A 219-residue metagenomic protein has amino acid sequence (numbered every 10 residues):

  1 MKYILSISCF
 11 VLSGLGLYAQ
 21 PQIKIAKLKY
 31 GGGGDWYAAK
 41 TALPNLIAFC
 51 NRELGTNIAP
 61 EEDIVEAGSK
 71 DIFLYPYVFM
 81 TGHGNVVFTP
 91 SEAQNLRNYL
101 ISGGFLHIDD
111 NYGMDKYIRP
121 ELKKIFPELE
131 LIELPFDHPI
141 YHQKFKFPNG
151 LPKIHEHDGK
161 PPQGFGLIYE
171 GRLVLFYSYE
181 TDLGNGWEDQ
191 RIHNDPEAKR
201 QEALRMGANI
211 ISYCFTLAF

Functional and structural regions predicted by a protein language model:
I4-S13: Sec-dependent N-terminal signal peptides
Y18-Y77, T81-G84, V174, D182-L183 (+1 more regions): Aromatic-Pro/Gly-enriched surface loop or interdomain linker that acts as a lid/target-recognition segment
K24, K29-G33, A39-A42, D115-R191 (+1 more regions): An acidic, glycine-rich "communication" segment
I25, Y77-K116: Short alpha-beta junction capping motif
N51-G55, I101-G104, K123-P127, F215: Sec-exported extracytoplasmic/periplasmic mature domains
N57-V65, I108-N111, L129-F136: Surface-exposed patches in mature extracellular/periplasmic domains of secreted proteins
P60-A67, T89-Q94, G159-Q163: Alpha-helical scaffolding within the catalytic cores of extracellular/periplasmic polymer-degrading hydrolases
